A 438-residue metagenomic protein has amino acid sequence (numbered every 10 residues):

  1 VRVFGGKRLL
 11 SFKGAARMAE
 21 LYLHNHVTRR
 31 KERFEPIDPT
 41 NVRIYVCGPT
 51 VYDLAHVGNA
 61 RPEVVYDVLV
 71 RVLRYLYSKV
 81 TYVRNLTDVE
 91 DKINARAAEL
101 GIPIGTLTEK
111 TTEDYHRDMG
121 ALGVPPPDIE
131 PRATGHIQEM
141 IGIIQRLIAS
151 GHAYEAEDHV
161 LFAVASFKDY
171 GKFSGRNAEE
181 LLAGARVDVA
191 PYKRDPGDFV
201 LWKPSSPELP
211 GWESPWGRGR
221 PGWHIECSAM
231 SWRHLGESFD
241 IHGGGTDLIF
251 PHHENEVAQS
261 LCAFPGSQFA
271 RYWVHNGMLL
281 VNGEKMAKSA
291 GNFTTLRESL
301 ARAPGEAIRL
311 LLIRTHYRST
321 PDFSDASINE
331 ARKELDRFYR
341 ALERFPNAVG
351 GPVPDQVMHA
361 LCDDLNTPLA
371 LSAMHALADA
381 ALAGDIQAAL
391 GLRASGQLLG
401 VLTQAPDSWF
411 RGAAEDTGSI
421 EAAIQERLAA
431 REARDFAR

Functional and structural regions predicted by a protein language model:
V1-G5: Short, low-complexity, charge-dense intrinsically disordered segments
R17-Y52, D67, R117, Q138-P346: Alpha-helical recognition segments enriched in aromatics with Gly/Pro capping that present substrate-recognition
M18, K285-A287, G291-R438: Structural preference for alpha-helix termini/caps and helix-kink/transition segments
T28, I37-G123: N-terminal, positively charged nucleic-acid-binding surface of large information/translation enzymes
L86-D91, T112-Y115, P125-M140, D158-F167: Short, glycine/charge-rich beta-strand/loop segments that flank catalytic centers and engage negatively charged groups
A97-I104, I129-T134, G245: The substrate-binding groove and active-site-proximal loops of carbohydrate-active enzymes, especially glycoside
